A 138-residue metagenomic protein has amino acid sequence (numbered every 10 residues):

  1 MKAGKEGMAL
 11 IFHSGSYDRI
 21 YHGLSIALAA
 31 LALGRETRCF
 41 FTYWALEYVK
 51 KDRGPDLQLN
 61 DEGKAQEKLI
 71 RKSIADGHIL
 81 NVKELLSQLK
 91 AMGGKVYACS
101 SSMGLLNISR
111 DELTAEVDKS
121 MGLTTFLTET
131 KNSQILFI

Functional and structural regions predicted by a protein language model:
M1-M8, E47: Secretory/periplasmic and organellar redox-cofactor proteins
A9-Y21: Short, glycine-rich nucleotide/cofactor-binding loops
S16, W44-E47: Short, catalytically relevant binding-site loops at active-site mouths
Y21-L33, C39: Histidine-anchored nucleotide/phosphate-binding helix
T37-Y43, Y97-S100: Short internal beta-strands
L46-Q58: N-terminal beta-loop-helix "entrance" segment that forms/cooperates in small-molecule cofactor or anionic ligand
Q58-Q88: A glycine-rich helix N-cap at a beta->alpha junction
N81-T124, T128, S133, I138: A charged, amphipathic interaction segment
